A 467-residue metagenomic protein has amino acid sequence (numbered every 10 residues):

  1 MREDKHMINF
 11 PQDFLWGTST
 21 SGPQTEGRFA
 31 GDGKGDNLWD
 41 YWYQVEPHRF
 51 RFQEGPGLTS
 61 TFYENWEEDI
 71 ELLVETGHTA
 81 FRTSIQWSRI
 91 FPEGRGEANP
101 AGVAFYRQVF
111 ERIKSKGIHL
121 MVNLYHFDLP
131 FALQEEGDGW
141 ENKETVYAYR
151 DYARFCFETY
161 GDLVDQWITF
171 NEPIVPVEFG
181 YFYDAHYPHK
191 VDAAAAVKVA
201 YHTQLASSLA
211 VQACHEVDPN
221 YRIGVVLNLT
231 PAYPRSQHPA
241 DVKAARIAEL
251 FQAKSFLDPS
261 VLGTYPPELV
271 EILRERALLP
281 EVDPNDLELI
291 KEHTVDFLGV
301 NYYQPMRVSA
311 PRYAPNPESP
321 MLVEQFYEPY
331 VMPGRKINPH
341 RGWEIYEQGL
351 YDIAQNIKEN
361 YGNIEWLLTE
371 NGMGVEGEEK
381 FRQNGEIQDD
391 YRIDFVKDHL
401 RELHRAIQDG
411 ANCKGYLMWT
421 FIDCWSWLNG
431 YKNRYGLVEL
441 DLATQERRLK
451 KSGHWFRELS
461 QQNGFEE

Functional and structural regions predicted by a protein language model:
R2-F50, V74, E93-R95, V103-E467: Active-site region of glycoside hydrolase catalytic domains
R51-N65, E141-K143: Active-site mouth loops of central-metabolism enzymes
F62-E71, E93, G102: Internal amphipathic alpha-helical repeat/solenoid segments
N65-Q86, E292-F297, N360: Catalytic domains of carbohydrate-active enzymes, especially glycoside hydrolases
I85-A98: Glycine-rich, proline-tolerant flexible connector loops at the mouths of alpha/beta enzymes
